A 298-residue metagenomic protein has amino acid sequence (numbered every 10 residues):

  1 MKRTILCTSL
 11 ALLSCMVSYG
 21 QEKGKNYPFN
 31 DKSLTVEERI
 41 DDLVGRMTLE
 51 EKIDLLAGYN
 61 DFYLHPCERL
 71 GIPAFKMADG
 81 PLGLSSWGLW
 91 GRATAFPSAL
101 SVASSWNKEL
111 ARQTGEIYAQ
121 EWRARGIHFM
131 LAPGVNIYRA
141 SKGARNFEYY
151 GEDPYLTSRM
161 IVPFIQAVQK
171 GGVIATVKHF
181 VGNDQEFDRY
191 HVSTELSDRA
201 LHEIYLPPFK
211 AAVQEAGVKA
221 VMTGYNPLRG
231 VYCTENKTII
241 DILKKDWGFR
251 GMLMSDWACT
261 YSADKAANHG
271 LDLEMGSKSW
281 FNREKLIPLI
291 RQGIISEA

Functional and structural regions predicted by a protein language model:
M1-K25: Bacterial Sec-dependent N-terminal signal peptides
Y19-A298: Glycoside hydrolase catalytic-domain context in secreted enzymes
